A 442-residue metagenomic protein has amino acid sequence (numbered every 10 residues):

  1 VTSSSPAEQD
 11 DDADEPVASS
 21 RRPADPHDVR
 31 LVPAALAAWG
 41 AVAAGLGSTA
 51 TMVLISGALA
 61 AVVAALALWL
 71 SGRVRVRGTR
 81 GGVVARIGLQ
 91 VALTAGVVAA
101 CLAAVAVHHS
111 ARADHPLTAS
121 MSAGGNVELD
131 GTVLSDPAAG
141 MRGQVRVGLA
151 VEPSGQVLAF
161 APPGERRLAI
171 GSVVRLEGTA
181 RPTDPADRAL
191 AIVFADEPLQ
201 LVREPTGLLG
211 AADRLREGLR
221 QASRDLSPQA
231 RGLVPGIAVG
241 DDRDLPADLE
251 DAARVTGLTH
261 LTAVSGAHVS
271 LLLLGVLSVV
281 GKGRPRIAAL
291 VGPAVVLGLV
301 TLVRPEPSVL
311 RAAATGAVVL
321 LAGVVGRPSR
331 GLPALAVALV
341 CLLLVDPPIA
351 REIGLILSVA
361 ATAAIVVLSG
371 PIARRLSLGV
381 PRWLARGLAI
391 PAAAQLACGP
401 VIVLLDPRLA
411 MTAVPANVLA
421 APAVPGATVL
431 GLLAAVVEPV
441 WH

Functional and structural regions predicted by a protein language model:
V1-H115: N-terminal leader/targeting segments
T2-A43, R188-A312, L320: Aromatic-rich juxtamembrane segments at the membrane interface
A41-G57, V107-V127, E204-A211, L215 (+8 more regions): Membrane interfacial helix motifs at helix-loop boundaries and amphipathic/re-entrant anchors
G125-G140: Structural detector for short beta-strands of small beta-barrel domains
G140-A159: OB-fold (S1/OB) nucleic-acid-binding surfaces
P163-E177: Short nucleic-acid-contacting surface segments enriched for D/E, G, S/T with interspersed K/R
T179-P185: Short, charged beta-turn/beta-strand-edge "cap" motif at the junction between a beta-strand and an adjacent loop
P246-A413: Hydrophobic alpha-helical transmembrane segments in multi-pass membrane proteins
